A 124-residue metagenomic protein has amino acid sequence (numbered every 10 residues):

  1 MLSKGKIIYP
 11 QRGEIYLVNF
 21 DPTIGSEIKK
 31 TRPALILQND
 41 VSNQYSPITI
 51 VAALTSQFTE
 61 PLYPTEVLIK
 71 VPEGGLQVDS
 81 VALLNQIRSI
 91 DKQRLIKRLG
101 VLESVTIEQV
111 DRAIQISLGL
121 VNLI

Functional and structural regions predicted by a protein language model:
L2-S3, I8, P72-I124: C-terminal terminal-subdomain/extension
D21-G25: Short, charged beta-turn/beta-strand-edge "cap" motif at the junction between a beta-strand and an adjacent loop
S26-K30, I36-P72: Compact nucleic-acid interaction/catalytic patches
A34-L35, V51, L84, V110: A structural motif
